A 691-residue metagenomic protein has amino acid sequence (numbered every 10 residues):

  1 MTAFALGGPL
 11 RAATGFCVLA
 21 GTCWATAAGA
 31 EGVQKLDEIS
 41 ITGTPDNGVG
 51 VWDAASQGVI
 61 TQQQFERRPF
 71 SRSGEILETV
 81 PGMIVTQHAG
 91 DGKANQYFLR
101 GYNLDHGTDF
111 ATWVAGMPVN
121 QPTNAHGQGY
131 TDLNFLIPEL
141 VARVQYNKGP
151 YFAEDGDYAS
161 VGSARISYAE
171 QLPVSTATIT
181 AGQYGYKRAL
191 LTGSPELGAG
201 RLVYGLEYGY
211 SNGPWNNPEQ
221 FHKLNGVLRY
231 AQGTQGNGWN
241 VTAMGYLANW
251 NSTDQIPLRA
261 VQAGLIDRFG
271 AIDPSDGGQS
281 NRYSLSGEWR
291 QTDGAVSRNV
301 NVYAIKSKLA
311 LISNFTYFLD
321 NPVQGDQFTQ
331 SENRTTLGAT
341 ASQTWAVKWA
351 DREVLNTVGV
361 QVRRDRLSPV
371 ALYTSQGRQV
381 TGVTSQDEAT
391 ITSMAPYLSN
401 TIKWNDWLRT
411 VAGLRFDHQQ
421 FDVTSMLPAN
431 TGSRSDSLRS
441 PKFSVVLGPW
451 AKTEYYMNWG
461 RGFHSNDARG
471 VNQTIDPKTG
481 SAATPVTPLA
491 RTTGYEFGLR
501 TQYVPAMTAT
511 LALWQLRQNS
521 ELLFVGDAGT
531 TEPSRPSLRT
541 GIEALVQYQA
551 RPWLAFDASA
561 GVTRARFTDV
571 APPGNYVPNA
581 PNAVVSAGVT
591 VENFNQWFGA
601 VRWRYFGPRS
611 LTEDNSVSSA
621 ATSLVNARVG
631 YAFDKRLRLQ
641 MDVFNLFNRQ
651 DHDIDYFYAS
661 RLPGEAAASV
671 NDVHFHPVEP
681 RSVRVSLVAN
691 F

Functional and structural regions predicted by a protein language model:
G74, E78-Q121: Extracytoplasmic beta-strand/coil segments of soluble accessory domains associated with Gram-negative outer-membrane
P118-K148, R165-S167, V486: Short acidic/polar hinge/loop motifs at secondary-structure boundaries that mediate gating or recognition
Q145-F152, G162-P195, L206, S211-N216 (+2 more regions): Short strand-turn segments of transmembrane beta-barrel domains in outer membranes, especially the first one or two
A181-Y210, W215-T253, D276-S297, W345 (+1 more regions): Transmembrane beta-barrel wall of Gram-negative outer-membrane proteins
G238-Y246, G278-M426, V446-W450, Y503 (+3 more regions): Face-selective signature of the C-terminal outer-membrane beta-barrel domain
E288-F315, G448-G462, V486-Q549, G561 (+1 more regions): Membrane-embedded beta-barrel scaffold of Gram-negative outer-membrane proteins
S342-A346, T510-Q518, P533-E613, S686-N690: Gram-negative outer-membrane beta-barrel transporters
P608-T612, Y631-F691: C-terminal beta-signal and adjacent terminal beta-strands/loops of Gram-negative outer-membrane beta-barrel proteins
